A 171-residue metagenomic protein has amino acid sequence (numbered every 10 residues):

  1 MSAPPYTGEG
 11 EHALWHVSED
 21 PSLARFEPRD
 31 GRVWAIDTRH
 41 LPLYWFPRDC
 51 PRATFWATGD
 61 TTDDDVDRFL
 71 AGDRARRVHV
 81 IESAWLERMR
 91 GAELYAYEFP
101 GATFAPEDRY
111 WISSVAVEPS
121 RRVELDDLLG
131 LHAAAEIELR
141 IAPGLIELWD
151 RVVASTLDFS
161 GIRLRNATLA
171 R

Functional and structural regions predicted by a protein language model:
M1-W34, W45-R48: ADP-ribose/NAD+-binding catalytic cleft of ART/PARP-like enzymes
P5-Y6, A35, E87, L139: Alpha-helical interaction segments
R48-R171: Conserved NAD+-utilizing ADP-ribose enzyme module
